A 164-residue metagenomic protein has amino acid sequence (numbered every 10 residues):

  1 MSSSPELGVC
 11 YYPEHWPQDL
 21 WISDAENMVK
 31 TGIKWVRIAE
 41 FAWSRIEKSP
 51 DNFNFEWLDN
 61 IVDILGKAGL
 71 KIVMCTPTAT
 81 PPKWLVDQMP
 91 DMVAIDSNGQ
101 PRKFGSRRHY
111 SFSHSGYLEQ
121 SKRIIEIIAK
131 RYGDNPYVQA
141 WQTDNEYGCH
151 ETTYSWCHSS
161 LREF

Functional and structural regions predicted by a protein language model:
M1-L20, E26-W35: An acidic-aromatic substrate-binding cleft motif
S3-L7, G32-K34, G66-I72, D134-Q139: Short, well-ordered coil/turn segments that N-cap beta-strands
E6-Q18, A39-W57, K103-K122, A129 (+1 more regions): The substrate-binding groove and active-site-proximal loops of carbohydrate-active enzymes, especially glycoside
C10, R37, C75-T76, A140-Q142: Short beta-strand segments
I22-R102, E126-A129: Aromatic-lined substrate-binding rim segments of carbohydrate-active enzymes
D63, K67-G69, P81-F164: Active-site region of glycoside hydrolase catalytic domains
